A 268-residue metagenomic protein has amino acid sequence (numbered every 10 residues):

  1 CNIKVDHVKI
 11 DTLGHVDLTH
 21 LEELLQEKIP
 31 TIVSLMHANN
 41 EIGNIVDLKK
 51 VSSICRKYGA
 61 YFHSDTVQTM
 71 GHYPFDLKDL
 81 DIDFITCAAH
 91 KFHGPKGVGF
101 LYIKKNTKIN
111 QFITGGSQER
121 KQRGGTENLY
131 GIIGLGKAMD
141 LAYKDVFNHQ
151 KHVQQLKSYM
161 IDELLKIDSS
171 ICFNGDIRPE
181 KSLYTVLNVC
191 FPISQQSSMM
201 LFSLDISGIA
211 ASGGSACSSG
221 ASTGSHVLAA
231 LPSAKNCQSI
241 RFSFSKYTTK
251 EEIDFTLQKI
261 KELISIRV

Functional and structural regions predicted by a protein language model:
C1-V268: Pyridoxal 5′-phosphate
